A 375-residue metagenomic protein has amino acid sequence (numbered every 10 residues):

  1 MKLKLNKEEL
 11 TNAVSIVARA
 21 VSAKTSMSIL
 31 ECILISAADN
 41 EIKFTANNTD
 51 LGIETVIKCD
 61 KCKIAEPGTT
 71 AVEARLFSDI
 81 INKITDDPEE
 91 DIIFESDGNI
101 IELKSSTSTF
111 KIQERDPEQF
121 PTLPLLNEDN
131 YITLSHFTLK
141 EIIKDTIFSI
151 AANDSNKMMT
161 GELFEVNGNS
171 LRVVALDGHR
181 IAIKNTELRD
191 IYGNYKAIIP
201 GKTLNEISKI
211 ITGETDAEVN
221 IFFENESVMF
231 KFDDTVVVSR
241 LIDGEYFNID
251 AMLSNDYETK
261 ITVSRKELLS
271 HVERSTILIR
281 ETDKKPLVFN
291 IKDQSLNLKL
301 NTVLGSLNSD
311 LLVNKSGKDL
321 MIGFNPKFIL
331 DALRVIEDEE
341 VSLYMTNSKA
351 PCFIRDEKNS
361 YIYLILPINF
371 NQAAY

Functional and structural regions predicted by a protein language model:
M1-Y375: Structural preference for solvent-exposed beta-strand-turn elements and adjacent flexible terminal/loop segments within
